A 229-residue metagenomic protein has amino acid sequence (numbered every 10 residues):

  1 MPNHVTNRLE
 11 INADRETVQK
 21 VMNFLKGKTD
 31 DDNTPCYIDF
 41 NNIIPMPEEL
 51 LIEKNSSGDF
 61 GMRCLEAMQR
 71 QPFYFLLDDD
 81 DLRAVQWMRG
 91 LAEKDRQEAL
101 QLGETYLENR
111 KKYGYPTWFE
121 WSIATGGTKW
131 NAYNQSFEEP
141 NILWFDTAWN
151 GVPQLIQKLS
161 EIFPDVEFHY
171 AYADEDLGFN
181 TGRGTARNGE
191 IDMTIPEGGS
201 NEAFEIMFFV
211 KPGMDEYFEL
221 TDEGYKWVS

Functional and structural regions predicted by a protein language model:
M1-S229: Intrinsic low-complexity, intrinsically disordered or marginally ordered coil/linker segments
